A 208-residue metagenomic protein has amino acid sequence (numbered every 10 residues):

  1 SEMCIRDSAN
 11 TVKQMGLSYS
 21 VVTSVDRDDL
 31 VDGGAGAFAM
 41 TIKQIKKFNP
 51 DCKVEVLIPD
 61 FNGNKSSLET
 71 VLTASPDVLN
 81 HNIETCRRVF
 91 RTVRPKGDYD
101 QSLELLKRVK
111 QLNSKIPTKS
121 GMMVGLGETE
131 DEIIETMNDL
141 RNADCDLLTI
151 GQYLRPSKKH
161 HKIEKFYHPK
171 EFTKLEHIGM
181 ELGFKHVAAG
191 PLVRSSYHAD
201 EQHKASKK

Functional and structural regions predicted by a protein language model:
M3-I5: Short, small-residue-biased leader/transition segments that mark boundaries at the very start of proteins
A9-Q14, S18-S20, S24-E164: Conserved AdoMet/S-adenosylmethionine-binding subsite of the radical SAM
R91-D100, D146-H186, Y197-K208: Radical SAM enzyme [4Fe-4S]-AdoMet core and its adjacent flexible, acidic and glycine-rich loops/tails across
G190: Flexible, glycine/charged-enriched surface loops at secondary-structure junctions
